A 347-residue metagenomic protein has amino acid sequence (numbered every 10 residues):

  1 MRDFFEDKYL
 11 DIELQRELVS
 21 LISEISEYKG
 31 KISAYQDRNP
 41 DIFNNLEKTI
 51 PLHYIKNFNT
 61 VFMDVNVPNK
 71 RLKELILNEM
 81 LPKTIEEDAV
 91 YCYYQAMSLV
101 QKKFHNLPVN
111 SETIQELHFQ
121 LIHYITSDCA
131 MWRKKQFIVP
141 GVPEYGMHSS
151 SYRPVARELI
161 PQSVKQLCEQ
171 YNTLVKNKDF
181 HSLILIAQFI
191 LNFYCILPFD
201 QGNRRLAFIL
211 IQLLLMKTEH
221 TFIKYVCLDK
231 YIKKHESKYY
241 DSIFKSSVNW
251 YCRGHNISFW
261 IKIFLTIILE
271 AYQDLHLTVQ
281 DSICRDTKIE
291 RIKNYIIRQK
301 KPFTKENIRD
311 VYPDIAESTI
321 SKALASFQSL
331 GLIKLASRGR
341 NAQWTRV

Functional and structural regions predicted by a protein language model:
M1-V347: FIC/Doc superfamily catalytic core
